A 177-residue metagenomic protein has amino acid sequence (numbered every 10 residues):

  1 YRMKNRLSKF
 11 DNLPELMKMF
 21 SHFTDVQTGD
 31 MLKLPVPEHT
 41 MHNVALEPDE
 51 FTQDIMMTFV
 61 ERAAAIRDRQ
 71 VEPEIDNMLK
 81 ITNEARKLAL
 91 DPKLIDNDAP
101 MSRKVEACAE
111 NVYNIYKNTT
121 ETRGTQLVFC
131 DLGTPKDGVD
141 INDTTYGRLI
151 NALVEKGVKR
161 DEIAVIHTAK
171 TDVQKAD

Functional and structural regions predicted by a protein language model:
Y1-S102, N114: Inter-lobe coupling linker of SF2 helicases/translocases
L16, N97-A109, I141-Y146: Phosphate/oxyanion-binding active-site loops and adjacent basic polyanion-contact surfaces
L32, D54-I55, K136-D140, Q174-K175: Switch/connector loops and helix/strand junctions flanking conserved nucleotide-binding motifs in nucleotide-processing
P92, L132-T134, K170: Short, glycine/serine-rich, charged loops/turns that create anion-binding and catalytic segments at active sites
V112-R123: Glycine-rich phosphate/diphosphate-binding loops that line cofactor/substrate pockets in enzymes
G124-L132: Conserved RecA-like ASCE P-loop NTPase motor core of nucleic-acid helicases/translocases
G133-V165: Conserved helicase motor "Helicase C" RecA-like lobe of SF1/SF2 P-loop NTPases
K159-D177: Conserved helicase ATPase core of P-loop NTP-dependent helicases/translocases
